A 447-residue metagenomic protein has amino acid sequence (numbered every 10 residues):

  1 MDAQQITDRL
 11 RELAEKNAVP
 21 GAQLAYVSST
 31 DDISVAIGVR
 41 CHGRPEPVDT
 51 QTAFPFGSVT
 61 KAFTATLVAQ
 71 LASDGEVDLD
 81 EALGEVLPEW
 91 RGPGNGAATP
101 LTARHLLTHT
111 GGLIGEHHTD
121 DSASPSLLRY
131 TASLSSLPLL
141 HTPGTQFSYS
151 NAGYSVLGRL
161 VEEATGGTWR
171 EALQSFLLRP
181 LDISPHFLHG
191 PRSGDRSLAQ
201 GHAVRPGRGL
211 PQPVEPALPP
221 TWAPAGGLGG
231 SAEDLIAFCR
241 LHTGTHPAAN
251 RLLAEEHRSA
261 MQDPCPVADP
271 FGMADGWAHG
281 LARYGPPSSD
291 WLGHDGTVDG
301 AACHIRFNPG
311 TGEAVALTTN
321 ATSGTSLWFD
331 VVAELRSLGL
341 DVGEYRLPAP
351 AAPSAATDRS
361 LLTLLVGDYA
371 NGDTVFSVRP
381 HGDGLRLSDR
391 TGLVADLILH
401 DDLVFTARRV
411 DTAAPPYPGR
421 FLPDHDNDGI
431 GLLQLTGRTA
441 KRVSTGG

Functional and structural regions predicted by a protein language model:
M1-F56, E76-E81, P93, L127-L128 (+1 more regions): Short, conserved catalytic-motif segment at the N-terminal edge
P20, S28-S34, V39-H42, G94-I305 (+1 more regions): Short, surface-exposed loop or secondary-structure junction motifs that flank catalytic or metal-binding residues
V35, H304-R306, T311-A321, I430-L435: Short, well-ordered beta-strand elements
V39-H42, T322-S323, A413: A short acidic/small-residue loop/turn micro-motif
F54-G57, F147-Y149: Catalytic tyrosine of NAD(P)H-dependent dehydrogenase/reductases that use a Tyr as the general acid/base
T64: Active/ligand-binding-proximal structured segments within catalytic/core domains that scaffold catalytic residues
S289, F329-G447: Peripheral terminal and inter-domain segments
